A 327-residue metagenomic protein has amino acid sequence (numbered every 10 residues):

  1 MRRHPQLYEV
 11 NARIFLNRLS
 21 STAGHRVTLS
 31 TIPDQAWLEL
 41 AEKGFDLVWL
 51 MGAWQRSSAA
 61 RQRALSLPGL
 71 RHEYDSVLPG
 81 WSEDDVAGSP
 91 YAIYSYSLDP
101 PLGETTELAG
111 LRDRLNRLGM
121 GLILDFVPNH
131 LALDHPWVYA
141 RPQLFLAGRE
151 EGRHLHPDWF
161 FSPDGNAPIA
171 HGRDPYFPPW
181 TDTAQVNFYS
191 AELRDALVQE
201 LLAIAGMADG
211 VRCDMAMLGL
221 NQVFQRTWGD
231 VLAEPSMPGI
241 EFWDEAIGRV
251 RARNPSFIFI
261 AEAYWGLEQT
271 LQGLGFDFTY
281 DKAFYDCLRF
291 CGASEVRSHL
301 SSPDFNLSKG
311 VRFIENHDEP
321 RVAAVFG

Functional and structural regions predicted by a protein language model:
M1-G327: Active-site and adjacent substrate-binding regions of carbohydrate-active enzymes
